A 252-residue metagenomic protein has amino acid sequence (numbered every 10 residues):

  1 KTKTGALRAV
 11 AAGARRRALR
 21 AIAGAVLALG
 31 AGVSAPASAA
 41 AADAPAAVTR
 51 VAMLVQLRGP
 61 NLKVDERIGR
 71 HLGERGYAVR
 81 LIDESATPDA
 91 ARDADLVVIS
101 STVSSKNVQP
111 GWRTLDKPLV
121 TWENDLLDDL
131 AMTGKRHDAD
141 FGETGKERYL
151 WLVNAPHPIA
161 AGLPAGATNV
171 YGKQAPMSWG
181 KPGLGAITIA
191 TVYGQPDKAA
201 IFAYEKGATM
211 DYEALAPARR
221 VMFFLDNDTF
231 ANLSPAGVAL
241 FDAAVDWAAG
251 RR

Functional and structural regions predicted by a protein language model:
T2-A23: Bacterial N-terminal signal peptides that target proteins for export
I22-S34: Bacterial N-terminal signal peptides
V33-D43: Signal peptide processing junction and immediate N-terminal pro/mature segment of secreted/exported proteins
A44-V51, T144, D197-A199, A203-R252: Extracellular ligand-binding/catalytic regions of CAZymes and related secreted enzymes and adhesion modules
P45-A47, A90-R92, G111-L115, G142-T144 (+2 more regions): Extracellular/periplasmic catalytic domains that process cell-envelope and extracellular macromolecules
T49-L127: Helical hinge/lid and interdomain linker segments adjacent to catalytic or ligand-binding clefts that mediate domain
K63, R67, N107, P158 (+1 more regions): Extracytoplasmic/secreted proteins, especially bacterial periplasmic and envelope-associated proteins
V120-D197: An acidic, glycine-rich "communication" segment
